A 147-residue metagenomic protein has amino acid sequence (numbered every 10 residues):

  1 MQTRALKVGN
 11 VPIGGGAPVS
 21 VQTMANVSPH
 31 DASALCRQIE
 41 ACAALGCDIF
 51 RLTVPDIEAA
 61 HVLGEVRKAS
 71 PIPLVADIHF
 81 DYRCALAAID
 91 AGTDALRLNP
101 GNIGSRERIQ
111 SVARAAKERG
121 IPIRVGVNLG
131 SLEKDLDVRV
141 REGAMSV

Functional and structural regions predicted by a protein language model:
Q2-L52, D56-L74, I78-V147: Alpha/beta enzyme core
